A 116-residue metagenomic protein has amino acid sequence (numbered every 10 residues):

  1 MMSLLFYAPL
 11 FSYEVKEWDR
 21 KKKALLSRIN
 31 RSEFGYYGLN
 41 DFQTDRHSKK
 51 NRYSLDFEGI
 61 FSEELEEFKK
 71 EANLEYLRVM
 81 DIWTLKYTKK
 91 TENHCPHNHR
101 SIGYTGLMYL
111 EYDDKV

Functional and structural regions predicted by a protein language model:
M1-M2, M80, M108: Detector for methionine-enriched segments
M1-Y76, N93: Non-heme Fe(II)/2-oxoglutarate
Y7-P9, R78-M80, I102-Y104: Residues at beta-strand starts and edge strands
E58, S62, D81-T84, G103: Generic internal hydrophobic packing segments that stabilize the cores of diverse globular domains
L74-K86: A short glycine-rich, His/Asp/Glu-containing loop-to-beta-strand
T84-V116: Catalytic core of non-heme Fe(II) oxygenases with the double-stranded beta-helix
